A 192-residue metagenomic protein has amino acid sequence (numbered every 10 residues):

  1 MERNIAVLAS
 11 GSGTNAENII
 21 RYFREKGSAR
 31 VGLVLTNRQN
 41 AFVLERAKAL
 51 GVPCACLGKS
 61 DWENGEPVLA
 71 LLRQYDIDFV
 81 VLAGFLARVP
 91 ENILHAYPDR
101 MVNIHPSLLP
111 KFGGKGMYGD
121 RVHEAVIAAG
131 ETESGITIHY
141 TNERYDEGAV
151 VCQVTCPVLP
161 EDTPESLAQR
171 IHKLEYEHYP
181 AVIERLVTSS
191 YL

Functional and structural regions predicted by a protein language model:
M1-L192: One-carbon transfer enzymes
